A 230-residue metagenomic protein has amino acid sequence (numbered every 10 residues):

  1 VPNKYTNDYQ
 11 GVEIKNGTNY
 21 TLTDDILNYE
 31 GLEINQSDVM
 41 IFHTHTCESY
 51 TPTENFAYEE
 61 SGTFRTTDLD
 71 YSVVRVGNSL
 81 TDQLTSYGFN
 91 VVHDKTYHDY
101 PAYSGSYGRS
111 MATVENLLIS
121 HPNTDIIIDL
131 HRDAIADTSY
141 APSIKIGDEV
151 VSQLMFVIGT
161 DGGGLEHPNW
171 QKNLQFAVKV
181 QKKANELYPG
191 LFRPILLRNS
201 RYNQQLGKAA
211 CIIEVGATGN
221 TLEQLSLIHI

Functional and structural regions predicted by a protein language model:
V1-N123, I135-S139: N-terminal catalytic or cofactor-binding beta/alpha core of small enzyme domains
Y107-P122, I126, R132-T221: Active-site-proximal helix/loop segments of hydrolytic enzymes
H229-I230: Conserved small/polar residues in nucleotide/adenosyl-binding loops
